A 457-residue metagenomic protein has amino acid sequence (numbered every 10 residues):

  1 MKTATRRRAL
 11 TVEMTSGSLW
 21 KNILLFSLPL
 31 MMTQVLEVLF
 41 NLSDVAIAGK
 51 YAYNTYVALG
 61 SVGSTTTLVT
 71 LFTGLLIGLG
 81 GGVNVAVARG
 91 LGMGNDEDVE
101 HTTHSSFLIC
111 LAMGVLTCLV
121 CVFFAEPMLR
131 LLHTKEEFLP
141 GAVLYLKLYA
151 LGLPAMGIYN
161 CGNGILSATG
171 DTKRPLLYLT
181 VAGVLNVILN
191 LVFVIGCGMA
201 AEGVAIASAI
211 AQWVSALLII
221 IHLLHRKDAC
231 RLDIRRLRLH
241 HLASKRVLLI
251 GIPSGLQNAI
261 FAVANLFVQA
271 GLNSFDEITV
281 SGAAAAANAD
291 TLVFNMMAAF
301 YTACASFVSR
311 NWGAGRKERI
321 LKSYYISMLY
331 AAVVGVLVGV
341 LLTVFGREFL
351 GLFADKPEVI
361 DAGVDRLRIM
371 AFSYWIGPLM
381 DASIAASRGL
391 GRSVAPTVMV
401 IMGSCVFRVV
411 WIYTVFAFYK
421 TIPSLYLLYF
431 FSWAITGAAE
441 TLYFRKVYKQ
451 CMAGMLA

Functional and structural regions predicted by a protein language model:
M1-S27, V87-P154, L185, G196-I252 (+2 more regions): Short alpha-helical transmembrane segments in multi-pass integral membrane proteins
M14-A46, K50-N54, T67-G82, A86 (+6 more regions): N-terminal transmembrane alpha-helices
L25-D44, L148, Y159, A182 (+5 more regions): Transmembrane helical elements of multi-pass membrane transporters/channels
V35, L39-L59, L129-E136, V192-M199 (+5 more regions): Helix-terminus/linker motif at the lipid-water interface of multi-pass membrane proteins
L42-A46, L119, C161-I165, V187-V192 (+6 more regions): Alpha-helical transmembrane segments of multipass membrane proteins
Y56-T67, L146, A205, E277-L292 (+2 more regions): Small-residue hotspots at the loop-to-helix junctions and early N-terminal turns of transmembrane alpha-helices
L59-L119, M156-P175, Q269, G282-V340 (+2 more regions): Small-residue-rich hydrophobic transmembrane alpha-helices
I77-G80, Y149-S167, P175-G183, V204-I219 (+4 more regions): Short runs within selected transmembrane alpha-helices of multi-pass transporters and secretion channels
